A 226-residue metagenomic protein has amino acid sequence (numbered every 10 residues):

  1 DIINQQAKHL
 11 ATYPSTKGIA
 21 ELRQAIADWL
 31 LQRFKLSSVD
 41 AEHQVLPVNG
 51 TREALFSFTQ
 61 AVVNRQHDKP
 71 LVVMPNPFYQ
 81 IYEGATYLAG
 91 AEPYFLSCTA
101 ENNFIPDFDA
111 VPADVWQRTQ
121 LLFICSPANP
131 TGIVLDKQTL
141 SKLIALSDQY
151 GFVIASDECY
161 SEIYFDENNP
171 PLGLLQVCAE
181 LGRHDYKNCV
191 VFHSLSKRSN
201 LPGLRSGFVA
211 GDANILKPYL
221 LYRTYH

Functional and structural regions predicted by a protein language model:
D1-E53, S57: N-terminal small-domain helix-loop-helix segment of the aminotransferase-like
I2, Q176-H226: Conserved core segment of the aminotransferase class I/II
Q44, A61-T86: Conserved PLP-anchoring active-site segment centered on the Schiff-base-forming lysine
P70, Q149-V153, Y186-K187: A short helix->loop->beta-strand "cap" motif at the edges of active sites that frequently abuts
Y82, L143, L174-V177: Aromatic/hydrophobic pocket-lining residues that form π-stacking "cages" and hydrophobic walls in ligand
L88-P93: A short helix-loop-beta submotif of the ANL/AMP-binding
C98-P170: Active-site phosphate-binding strand-loop segment of PLP-dependent enzymes
